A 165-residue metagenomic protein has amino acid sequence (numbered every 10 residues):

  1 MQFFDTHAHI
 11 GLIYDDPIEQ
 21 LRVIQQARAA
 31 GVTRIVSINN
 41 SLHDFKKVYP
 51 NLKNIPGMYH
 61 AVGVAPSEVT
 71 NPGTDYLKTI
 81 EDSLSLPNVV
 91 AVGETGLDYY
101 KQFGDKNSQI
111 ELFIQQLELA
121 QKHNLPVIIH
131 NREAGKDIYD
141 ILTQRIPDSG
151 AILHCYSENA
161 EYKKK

Functional and structural regions predicted by a protein language model:
M1-K165: Mid-domain alpha/beta scaffold segments of enzyme catalytic cores
